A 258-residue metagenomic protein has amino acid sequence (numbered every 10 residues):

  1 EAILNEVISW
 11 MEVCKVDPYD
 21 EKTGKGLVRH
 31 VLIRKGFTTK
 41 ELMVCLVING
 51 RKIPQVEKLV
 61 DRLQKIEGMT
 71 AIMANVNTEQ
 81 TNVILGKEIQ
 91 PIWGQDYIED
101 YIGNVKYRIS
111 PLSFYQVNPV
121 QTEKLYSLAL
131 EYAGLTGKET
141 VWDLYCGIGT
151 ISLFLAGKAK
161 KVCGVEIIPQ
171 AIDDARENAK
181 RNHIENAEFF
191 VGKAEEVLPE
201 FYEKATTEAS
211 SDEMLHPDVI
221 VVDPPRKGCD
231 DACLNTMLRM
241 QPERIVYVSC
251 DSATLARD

Functional and structural regions predicted by a protein language model:
E1-D20, F37-T38, I53: Extended interfacial segments that mediate partner engagement and assembly in macromolecular machines
L4, V28-H30, I148: Feature of Fe-S/electron-transfer and energy-metabolism proteins that preferentially highlights extended coupling
L4-I8, E12, K25, V60 (+1 more regions): Short, well-structured alpha-helical segments
P18-K25, V141: Short helix/loop segment immediately N-terminal to the Walker
K25-T38: Short edge beta-strands and adjacent turn/loop segments
I33, K40-N49, K106-S110, V219: Short, aliphatic-rich beta-strand segments
Q55-D61, K65-I66, T70-D258: Rossmann-like S-adenosyl-L-methionine
